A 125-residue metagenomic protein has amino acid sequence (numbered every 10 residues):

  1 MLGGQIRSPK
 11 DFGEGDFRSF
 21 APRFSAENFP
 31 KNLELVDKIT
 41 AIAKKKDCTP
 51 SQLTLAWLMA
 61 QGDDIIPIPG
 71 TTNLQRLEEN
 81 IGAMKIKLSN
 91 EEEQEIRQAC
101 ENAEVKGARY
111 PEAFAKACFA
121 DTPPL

Functional and structural regions predicted by a protein language model:
M1, R76-E79: Phosphate- and divalent-cation-binding pockets in alpha/beta enzyme and binding domains that engage nucleotide-derived
M1-G15, T49: Aromatic-lined glycan-binding groove of carbohydrate-active enzymes
R7, N73, Y110: Short, flexible micro-motifs
E14-K45, A60, D64, E78-L125: Terminal-tail/helix-coil boundary detector
C48-T49, N73, S89-N90: Helix N-cap / loop-to-helix initiation motif
L53: Glycine/threonine-rich phosphate-binding loop and adjacent beta-strand/alpha-helix elements that clamp
A56-W57: Hydrophobic, secondary-structure "cap" segments at the distal end of domains
P67-G70: Hydrophobic faces of well-ordered beta-strands that scaffold small-molecule active sites in alpha/beta enzyme cores
